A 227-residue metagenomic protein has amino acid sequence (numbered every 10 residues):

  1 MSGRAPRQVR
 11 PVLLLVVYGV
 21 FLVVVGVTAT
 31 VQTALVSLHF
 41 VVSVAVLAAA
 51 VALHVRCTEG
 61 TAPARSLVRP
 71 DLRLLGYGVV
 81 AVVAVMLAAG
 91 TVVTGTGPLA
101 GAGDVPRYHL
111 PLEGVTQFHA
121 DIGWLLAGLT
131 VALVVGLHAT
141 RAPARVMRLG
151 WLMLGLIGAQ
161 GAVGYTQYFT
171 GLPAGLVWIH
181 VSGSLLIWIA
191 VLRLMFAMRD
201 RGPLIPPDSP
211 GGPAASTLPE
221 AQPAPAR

Functional and structural regions predicted by a protein language model:
M1-R227: Polytopic transmembrane helical bundles with strong interfacial aromatic enrichment
